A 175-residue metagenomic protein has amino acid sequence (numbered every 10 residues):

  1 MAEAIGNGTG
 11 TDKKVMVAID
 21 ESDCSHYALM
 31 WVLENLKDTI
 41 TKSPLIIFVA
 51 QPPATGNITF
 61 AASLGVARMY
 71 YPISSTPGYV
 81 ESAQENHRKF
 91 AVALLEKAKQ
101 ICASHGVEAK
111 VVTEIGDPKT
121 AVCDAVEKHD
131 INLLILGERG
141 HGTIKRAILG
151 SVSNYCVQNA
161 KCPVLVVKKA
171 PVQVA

Functional and structural regions predicted by a protein language model:
M1-T11, E34, S74, V80-E85 (+2 more regions): Structural beta-alpha unit
A2-G78, Q100-H105, K110, N159: Small/aliphatic-rich secondary-structure junction motif
K14, L133-Q158, Q173-A175: Glycine-rich, Arg-bearing micro-motifs that act as flexible, cationic patches
S25-H26, A54-N57, A62, T120-A121 (+2 more regions): Eukaryotic short linear interaction motifs
I40-P44, V167-Q173: Gly/Pro- and small hydrophobic-enriched strand-loop and loop-to-helix capping segments that sit at the rims
A50, R139, K169-A170: Short, ordered loop/turn segments at secondary-structure junctions
S63-G65, K128-D130, S153: Short, hinge-like loop/turn segments at secondary-structure boundaries
N159-K168: Short, acidic/small-residue loops that bind anionic groups at enzyme active sites
